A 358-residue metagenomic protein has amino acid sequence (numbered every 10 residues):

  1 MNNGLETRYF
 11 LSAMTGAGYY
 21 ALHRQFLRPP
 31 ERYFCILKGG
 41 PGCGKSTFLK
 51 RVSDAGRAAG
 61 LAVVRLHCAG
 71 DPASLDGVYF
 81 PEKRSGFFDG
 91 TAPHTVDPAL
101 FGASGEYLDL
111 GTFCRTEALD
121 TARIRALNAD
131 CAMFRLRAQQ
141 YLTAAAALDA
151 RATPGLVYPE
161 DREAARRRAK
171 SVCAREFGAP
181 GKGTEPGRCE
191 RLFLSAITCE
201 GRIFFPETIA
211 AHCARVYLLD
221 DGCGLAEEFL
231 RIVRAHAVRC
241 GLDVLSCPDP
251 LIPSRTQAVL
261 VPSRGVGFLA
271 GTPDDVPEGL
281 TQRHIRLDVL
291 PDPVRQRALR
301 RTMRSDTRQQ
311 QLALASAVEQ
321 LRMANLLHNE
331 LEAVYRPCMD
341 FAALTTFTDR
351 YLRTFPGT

Functional and structural regions predicted by a protein language model:
M1-F26, E163, R167-T208: N-terminal pre-Walker A segment at the start of P-loop NTPase domains
N2-A59, A211: N-terminal accessory targeting/assembly segments
N2-Y19, D54-L119, R123, A237-A315: Conserved nucleotide-sensing/catalytic segment adjacent to the nucleotide-binding pocket in NTP-handling enzymes
G4, E160, P356-T358: Extracellular domains of the immunoglobulin superfamily
L22-Y33, K50-D54, P154-A165, K182-G183 (+3 more regions): Short N-terminal helix-initiation segments at or just after the protein's N-terminus
F34-S53, E200-A237: Glycine-rich phosphate-binding P-loop
L37-K38, F48, V64-C68, L100 (+8 more regions): A cross-family "folded-core" feature that marks the main globular domain of proteins
R123-E176, S305, Q309-Y351: An accessory alpha-helical subdomain
